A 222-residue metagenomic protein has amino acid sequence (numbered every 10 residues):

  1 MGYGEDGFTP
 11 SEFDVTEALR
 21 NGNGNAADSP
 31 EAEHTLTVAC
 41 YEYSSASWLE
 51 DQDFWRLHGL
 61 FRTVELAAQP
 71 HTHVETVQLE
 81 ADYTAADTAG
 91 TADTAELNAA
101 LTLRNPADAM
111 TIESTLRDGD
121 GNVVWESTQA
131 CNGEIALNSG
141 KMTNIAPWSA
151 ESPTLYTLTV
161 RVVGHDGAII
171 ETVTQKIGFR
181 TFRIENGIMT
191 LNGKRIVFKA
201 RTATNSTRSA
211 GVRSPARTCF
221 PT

Functional and structural regions predicted by a protein language model:
M1, E5, H71-Q78, I145 (+2 more regions): Active-site-adjacent substrate/metal-binding segments within catalytic domains of carbohydrate-active enzymes
M1-T76, P106, G119, V123: Accessory beta-strand-rich segments of carbohydrate-active enzymes
T9-F13, G133-G140: Short strand-edge motifs at loop-to-beta-strand transitions and within beta-strands of extracellular beta-rich domains
V38, L158-V160: Hydrophobic/tyrosine-rich beta-strand signature of extracellular beta-sandwich/beta-rich modules, prominently
L60, V124-W125, I170-T174: Extracellular and select intracellular beta-sandwich modules with Ser/Thr-enriched, small-residue motifs on
V64, Y156, G193: Conserved, mostly hydrophobic/aromatic
P70-P106: Surface beta-strand/loop "capping" patches
A92-A130, N138: Beta-strand-rich binding/interaction modules
